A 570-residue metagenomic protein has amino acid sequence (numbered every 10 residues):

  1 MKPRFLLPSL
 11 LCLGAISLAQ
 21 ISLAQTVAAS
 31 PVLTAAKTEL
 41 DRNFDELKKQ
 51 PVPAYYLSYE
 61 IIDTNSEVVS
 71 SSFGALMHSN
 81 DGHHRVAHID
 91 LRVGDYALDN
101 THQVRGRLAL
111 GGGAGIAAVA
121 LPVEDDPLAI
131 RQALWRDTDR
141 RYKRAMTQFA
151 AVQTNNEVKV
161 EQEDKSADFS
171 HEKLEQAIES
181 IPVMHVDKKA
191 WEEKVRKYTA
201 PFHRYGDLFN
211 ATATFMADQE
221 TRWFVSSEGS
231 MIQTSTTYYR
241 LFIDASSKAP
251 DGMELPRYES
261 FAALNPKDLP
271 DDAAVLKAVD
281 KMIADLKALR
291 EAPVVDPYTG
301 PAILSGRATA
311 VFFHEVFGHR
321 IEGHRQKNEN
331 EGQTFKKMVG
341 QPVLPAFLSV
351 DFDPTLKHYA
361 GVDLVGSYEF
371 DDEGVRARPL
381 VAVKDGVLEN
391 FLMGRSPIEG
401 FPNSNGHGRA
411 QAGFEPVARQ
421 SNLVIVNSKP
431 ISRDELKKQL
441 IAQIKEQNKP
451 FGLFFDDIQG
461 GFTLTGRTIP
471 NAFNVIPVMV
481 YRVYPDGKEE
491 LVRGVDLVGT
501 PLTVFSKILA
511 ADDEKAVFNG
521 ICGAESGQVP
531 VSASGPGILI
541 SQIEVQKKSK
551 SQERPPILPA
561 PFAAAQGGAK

Functional and structural regions predicted by a protein language model:
M1-F5: Positively charged n-region of N-terminal signal peptides that target proteins for export
L6, L11, F562-A564: A generic alpha-helix propensity feature with a strong bias for hydrophobic helices
P8-Q20: Bacterial N-terminal signal peptides
I21-F370, V375-R378, K384-V387, G400 (+4 more regions): Active-site bordering "gate/hinge" segments that shape substrate access to catalytic or cofactor-binding pockets
T138, V375-K570: Long, low-charge, small-residue-enriched segments that form tightly packed helices used for assembly/packing
